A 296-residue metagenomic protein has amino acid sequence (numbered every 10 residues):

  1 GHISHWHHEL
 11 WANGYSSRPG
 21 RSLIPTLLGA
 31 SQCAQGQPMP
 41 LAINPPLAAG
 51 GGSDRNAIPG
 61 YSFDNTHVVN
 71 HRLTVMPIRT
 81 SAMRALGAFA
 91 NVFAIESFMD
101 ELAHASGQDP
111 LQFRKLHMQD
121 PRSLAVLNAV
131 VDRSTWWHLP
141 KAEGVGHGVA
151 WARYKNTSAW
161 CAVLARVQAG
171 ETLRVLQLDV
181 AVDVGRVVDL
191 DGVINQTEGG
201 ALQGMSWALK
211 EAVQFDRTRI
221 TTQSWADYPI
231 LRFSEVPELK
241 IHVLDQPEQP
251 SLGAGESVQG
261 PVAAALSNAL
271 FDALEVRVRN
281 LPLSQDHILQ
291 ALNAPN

Functional and structural regions predicted by a protein language model:
H2-N296: Cofactor-binding beta-sheet edge motifs in enzyme active sites
